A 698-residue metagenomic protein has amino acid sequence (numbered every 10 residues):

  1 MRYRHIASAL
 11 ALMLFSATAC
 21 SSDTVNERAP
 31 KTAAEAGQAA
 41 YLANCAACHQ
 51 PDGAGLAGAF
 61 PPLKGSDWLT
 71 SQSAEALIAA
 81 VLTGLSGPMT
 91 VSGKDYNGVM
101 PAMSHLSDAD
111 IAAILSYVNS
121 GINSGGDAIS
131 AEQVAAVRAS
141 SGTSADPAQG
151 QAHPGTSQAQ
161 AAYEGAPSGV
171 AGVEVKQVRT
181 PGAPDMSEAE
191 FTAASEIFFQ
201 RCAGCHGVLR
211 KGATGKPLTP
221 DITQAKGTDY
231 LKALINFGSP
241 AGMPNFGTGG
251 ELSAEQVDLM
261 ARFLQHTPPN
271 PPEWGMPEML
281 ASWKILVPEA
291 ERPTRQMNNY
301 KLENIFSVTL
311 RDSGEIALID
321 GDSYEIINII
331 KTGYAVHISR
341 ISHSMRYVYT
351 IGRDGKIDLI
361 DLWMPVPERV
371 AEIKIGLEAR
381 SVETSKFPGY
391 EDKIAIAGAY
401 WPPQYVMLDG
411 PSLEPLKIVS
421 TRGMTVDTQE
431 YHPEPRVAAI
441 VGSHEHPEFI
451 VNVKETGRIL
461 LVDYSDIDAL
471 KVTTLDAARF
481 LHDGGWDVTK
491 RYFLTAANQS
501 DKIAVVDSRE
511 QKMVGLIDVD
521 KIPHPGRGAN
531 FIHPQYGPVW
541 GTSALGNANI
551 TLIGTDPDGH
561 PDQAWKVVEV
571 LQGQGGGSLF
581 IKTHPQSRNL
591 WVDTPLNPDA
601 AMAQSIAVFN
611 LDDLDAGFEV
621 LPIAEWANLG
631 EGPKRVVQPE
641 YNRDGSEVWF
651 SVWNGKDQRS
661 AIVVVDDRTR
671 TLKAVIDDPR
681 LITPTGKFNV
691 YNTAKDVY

Functional and structural regions predicted by a protein language model:
M1-A7: Bacterial N-terminal signal peptides that target proteins for export
S16-A19: C-terminal motif of bacterial Sec signal peptides marking the signal peptidase cleavage site
S21, S157, A162-V175, P181-A189 (+5 more regions): Predominantly soluble domains enriched in secretory-pathway, periplasmic, or organellar proteins
S21-Y41, G55, A59, S130 (+3 more regions): Electrostatic cytochrome c docking/interface patches
P30-L56, G65, L69-T83, G150-P154 (+2 more regions): Sequence/structural segment immediately N-terminal to covalent heme-attachment motifs in c-type and related
D52, P62, V99-A102, L209 (+7 more regions): Conserved beta-strand positions that form and line the central face of beta-propeller blades
K64-A128, E164-A166, P184, G204 (+2 more regions): Extracytoplasmic electron-transfer domains, predominantly the class I c-type cytochrome c fold
Y117, A128-I129, V137-T156, L252-E255 (+3 more regions): Aromatic- and Gly/Pro-enriched helix-to-coil junctions and flexible linker segments
